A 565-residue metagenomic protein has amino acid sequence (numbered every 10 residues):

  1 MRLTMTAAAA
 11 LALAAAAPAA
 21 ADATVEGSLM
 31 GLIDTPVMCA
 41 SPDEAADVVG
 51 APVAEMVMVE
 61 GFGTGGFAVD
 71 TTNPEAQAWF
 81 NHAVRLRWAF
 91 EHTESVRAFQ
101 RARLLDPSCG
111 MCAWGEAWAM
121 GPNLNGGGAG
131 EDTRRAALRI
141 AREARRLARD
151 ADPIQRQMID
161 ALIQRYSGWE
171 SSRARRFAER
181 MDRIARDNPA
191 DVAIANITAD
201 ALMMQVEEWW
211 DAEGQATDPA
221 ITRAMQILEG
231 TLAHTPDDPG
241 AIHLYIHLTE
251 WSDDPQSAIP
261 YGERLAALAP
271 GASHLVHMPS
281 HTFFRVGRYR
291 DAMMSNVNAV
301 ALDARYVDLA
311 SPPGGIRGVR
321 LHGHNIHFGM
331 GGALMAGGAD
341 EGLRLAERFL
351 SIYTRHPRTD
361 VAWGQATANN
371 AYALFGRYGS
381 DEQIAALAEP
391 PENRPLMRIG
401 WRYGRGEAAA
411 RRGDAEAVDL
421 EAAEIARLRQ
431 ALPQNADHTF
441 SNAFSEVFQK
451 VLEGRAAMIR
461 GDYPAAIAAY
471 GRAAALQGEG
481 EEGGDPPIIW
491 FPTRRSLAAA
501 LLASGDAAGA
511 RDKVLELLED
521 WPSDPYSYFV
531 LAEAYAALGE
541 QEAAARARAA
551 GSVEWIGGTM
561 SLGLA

Functional and structural regions predicted by a protein language model:
M1-P18: Gram-negative bacterial Sec-dependent N-terminal signal peptides
D22-Y245, D254-P255, E263, A267-A269 (+7 more regions): N-terminal alpha-helical interaction modules that lie
A113-E116, T198, F283, S295 (+5 more regions): TPR/Sel1-like alpha-solenoid repeat signature
T217-D218, D237-D253, T367-Y372, V451-L515: Alpha-helical adaptor scaffolds
G318-G323, Q365-N369, L396-W401, T439-L452 (+2 more regions): Amphipathic alpha-helical protein-interaction segments enriched in hydrophobic
D512-A565: C-terminal non-catalytic interaction modules
